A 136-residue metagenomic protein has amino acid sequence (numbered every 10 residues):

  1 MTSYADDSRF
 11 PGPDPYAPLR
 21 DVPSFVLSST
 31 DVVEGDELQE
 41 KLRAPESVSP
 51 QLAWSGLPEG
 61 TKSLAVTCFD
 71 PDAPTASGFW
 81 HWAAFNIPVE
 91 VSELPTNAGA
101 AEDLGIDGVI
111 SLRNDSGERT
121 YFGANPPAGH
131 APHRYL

Functional and structural regions predicted by a protein language model:
M1-L136: N-terminus-centered regions that define maturation/targeting leaders and the start of the first functional domain
